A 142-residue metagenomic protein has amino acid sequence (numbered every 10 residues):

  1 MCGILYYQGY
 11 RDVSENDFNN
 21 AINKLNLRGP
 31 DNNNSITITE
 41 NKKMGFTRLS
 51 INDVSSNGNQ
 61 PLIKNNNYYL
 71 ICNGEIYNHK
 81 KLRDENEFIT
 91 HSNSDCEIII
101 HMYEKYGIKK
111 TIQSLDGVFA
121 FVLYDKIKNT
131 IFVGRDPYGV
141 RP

Functional and structural regions predicted by a protein language model:
M1-P142: N-terminus-centric sequence/structural signature that marks the extreme N-terminus and adjacent "lid/interface" module
